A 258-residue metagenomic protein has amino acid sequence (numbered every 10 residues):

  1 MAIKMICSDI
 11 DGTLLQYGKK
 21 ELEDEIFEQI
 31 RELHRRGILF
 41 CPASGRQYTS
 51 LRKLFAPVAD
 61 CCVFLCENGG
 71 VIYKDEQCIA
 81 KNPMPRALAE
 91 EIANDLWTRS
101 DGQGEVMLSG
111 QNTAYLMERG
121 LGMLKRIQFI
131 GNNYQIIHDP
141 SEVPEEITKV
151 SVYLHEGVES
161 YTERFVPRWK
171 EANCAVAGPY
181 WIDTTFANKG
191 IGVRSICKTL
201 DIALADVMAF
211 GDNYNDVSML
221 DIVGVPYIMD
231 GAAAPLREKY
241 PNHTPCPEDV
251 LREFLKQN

Functional and structural regions predicted by a protein language model:
M1-M5, E23, I182-N258: Mg2+-dependent phosphoryl-transfer enzymes with acidic/Ser/Thr/Gly-rich catalytic loops
K4-K19, L220: Asp-based phosphoryl-transfer active-site loop
E21-G122: Active-site phosphate-binding/coordination module
G37-C41, D60-C62, T148-V150, A205-V207 (+1 more regions): Short active-site oxyanion
L51-F55, T162, M219-L220, L236: Hydrophobic packing residues within well-ordered alpha-helices of enzyme cores
P57-D60, N68, P167-K170, I222-V223 (+1 more regions): Short, structured coil segments at secondary-structure junctions
C61-E67, N82, R126-Q128, C174-A175 (+2 more regions): Short hydrophobic/aromatic-enriched beta-strand-loop microsegments
R99-F210, D216-M219, G231: Conserved acidic, metal-coordinating active-site core of Asp-based, Mg2+-dependent phosphoryl-transfer enzymes
